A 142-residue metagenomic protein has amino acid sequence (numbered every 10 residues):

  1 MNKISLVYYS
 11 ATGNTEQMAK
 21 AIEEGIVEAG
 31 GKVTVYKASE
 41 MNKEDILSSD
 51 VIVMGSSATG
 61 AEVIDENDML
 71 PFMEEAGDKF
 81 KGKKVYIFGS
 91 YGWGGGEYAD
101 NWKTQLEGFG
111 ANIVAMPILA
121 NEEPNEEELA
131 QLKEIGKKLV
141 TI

Functional and structural regions predicted by a protein language model:
K3, N14-Q17, A21-A38, S48-I142: FMN-binding flavodoxin-like domain, especially the glycine-rich phosphate-binding loop
Y8-T12: Aromatic-flanked redox-active Cys/Sec active sites in thiol-based oxidoreductases, especially the WC-centered
N42: N-terminal helical hairpins
